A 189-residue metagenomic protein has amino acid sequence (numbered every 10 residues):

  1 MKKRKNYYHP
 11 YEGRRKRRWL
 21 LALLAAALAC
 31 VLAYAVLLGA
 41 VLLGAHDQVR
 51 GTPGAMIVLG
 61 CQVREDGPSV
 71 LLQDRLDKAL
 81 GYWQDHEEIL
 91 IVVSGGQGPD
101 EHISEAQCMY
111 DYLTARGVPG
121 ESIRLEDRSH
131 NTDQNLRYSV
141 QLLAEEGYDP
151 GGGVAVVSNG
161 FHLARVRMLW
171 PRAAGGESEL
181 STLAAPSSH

Functional and structural regions predicted by a protein language model:
M1-R18: N-terminal Lys/Arg-rich, disordered targeting/topogenic segments
K2, L38, L42-H189: A structural signal for short, hydrophobic/glycine-enriched beta-strand patches
K5-H9, L32, L80: Intrinsically disordered, low-complexity segments enriched in small/polar residues
A22-L38: Hydrophobic membrane-insertion alpha-helices, especially the h-region of bacterial N-terminal signal peptides
